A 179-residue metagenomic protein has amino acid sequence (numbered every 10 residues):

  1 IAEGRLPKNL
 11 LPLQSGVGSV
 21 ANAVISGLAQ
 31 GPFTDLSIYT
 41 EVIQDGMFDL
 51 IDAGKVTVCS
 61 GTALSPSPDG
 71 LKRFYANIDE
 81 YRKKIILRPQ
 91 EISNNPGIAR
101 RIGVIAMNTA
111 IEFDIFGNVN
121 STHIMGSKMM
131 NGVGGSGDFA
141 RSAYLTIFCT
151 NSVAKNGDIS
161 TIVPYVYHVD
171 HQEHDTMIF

Functional and structural regions predicted by a protein language model:
I1-F179: Conserved phosphate- and dinucleotide-binding cores of soluble alpha/beta proteins, encompassing both enzyme active
